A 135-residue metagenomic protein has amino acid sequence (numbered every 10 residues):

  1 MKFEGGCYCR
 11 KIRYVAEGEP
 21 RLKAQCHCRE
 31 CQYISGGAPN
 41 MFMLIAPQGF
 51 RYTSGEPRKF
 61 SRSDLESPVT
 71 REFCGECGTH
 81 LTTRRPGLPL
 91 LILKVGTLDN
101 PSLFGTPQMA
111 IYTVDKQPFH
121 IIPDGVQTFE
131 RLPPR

Functional and structural regions predicted by a protein language model:
M1-G6, K11-R135: A short Gly-Trp-Pro
